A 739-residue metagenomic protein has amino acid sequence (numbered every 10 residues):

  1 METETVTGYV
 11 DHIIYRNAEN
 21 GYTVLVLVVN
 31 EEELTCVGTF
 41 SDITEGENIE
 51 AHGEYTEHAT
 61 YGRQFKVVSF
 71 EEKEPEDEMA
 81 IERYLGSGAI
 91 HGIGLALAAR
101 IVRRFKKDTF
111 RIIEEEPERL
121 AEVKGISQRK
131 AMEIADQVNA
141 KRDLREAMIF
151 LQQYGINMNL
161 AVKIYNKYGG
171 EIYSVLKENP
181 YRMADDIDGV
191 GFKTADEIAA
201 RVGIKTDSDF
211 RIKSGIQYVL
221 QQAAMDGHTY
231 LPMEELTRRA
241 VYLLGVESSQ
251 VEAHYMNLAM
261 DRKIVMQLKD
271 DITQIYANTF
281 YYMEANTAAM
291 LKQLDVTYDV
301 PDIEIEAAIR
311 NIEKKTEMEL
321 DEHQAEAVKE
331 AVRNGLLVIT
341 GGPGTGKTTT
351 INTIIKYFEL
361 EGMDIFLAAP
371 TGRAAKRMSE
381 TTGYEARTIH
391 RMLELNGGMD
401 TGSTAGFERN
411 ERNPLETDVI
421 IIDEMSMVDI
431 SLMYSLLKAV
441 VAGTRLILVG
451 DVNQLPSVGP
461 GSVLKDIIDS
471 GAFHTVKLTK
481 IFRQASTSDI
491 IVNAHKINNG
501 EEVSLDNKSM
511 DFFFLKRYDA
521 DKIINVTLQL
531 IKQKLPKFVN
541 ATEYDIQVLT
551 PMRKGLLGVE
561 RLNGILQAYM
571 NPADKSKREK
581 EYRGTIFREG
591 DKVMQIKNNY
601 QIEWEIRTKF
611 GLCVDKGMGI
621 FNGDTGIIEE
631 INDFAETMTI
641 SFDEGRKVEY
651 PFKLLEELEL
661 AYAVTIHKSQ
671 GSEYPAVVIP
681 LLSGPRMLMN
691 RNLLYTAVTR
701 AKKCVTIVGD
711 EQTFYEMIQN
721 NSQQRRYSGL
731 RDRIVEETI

Functional and structural regions predicted by a protein language model:
E2-N17, G53, T625-E629: Structural detector for short beta-strands of small beta-barrel domains
R16-L27, F634-I640: Short aromatic-glycine-enriched beta-strand elements
Y22-N30, T35-C36, T44-E54, A59-T273 (+6 more regions): Accessory alpha-helical DNA-binding modules that contact the DNA backbone or grooves
Q152, Q221-Q222, M266-E326: Pre-P-loop entry segment of helicase/translocase ATPase cores
L337-S379, V449, F512-R517, K534-G555: Conserved RecA-like ASCE P-loop NTPase motor core of nucleic-acid helicases/translocases
T353, Y357-M363, G372-S379, H390-G398 (+5 more regions): Conserved helicase motor core of SF1/SF2 NTP-dependent helicases
V452-M618: Conserved helicase motor core of P-loop NTPases
V614-G617, N622-I739: C-terminal accessory regions
